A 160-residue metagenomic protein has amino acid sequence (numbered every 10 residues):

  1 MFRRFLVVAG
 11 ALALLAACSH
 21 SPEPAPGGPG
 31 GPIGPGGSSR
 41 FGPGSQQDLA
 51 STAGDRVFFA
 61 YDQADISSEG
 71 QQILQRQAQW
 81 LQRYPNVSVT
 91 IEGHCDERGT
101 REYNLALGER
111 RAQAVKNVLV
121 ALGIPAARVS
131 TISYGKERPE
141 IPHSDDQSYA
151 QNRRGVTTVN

Functional and structural regions predicted by a protein language model:
M1-V7: Bacterial N-terminal signal peptides that target proteins for export
L14-A17: C-terminal motif of bacterial Sec signal peptides marking the signal peptidase cleavage site
S19-S88: Periplasmic peptidoglycan-binding/tethering modules of Gram-negative envelope proteins
E23, E69-R76, E102, R110 (+2 more regions): Extracytoplasmic/secreted proteins, especially bacterial periplasmic and envelope-associated proteins
N86-H94, E109-E140, R153-N160: A non-catalytic structural micro-motif
P142-D145: Short beta-alpha junctions and helix-cap segments that line functional grooves
